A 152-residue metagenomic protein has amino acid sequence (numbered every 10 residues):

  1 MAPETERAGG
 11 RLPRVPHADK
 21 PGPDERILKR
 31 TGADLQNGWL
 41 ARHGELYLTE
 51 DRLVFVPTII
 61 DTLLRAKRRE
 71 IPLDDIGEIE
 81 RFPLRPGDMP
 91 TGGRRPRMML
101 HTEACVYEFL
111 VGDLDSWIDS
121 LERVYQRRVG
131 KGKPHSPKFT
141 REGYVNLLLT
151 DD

Functional and structural regions predicted by a protein language model:
M1-D51, R69, H101, L114 (+2 more regions): Anionic N-terminal interaction surfaces
A41, L63-D152: Acidic, Ser/Thr- and proline-rich intrinsically disordered linker/docking segments of eukaryotic scaffolds
Y47, V54-F55, E108: General beta-strand recognition
R52-V54, R97: Secondary-structure boundary/capping motif
F55-V56, D61-L63: Short, solvent-exposed loop/turn segments at secondary-structure junctions
